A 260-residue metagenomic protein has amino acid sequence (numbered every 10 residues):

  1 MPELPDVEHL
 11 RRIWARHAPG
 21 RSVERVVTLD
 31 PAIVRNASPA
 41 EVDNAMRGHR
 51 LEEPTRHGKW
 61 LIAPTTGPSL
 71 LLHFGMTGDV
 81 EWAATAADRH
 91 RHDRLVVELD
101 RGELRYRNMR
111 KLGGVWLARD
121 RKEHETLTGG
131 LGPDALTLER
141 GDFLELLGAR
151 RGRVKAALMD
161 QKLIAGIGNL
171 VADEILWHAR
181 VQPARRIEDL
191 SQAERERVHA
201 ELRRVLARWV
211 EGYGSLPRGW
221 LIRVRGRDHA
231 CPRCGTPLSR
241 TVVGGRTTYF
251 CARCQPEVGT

Functional and structural regions predicted by a protein language model:
M1-T260: Structured catalytic/nucleic-acid-binding cores of DNA maintenance enzymes
